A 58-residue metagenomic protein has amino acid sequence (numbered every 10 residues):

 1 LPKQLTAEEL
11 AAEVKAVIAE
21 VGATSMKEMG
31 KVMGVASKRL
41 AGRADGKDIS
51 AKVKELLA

Functional and structural regions predicted by a protein language model:
P2-A58: Mobile acidic interaction elements
